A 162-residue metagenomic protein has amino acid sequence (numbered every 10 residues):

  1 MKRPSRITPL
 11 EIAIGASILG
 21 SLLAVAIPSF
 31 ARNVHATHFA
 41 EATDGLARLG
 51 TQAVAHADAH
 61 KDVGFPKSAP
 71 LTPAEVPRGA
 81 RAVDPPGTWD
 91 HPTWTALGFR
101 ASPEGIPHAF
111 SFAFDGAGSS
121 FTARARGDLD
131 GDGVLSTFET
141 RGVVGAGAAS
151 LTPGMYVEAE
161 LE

Functional and structural regions predicted by a protein language model:
M1-V34: N-terminal single-pass transmembrane signal-anchor helix
T43-R48, A53-A101: Short, glycine/small-hydrophobic-rich surface segments
Q52, I106-H108: Internal catalytic or translocation cores that form aromatic/hydrophobic pockets or channels for amphipathic metabolites
A109-G116: Short amphipathic beta-strand and strand-loop transition segments with alternating hydrophobic
D128-S136: Acidic, glycine-anchored loop motifs typical of Ca2+
L135-E162: Low-complexity, S/T/G/P-rich flexible repeat/linker segments used as non-globular hinges and stalks within
